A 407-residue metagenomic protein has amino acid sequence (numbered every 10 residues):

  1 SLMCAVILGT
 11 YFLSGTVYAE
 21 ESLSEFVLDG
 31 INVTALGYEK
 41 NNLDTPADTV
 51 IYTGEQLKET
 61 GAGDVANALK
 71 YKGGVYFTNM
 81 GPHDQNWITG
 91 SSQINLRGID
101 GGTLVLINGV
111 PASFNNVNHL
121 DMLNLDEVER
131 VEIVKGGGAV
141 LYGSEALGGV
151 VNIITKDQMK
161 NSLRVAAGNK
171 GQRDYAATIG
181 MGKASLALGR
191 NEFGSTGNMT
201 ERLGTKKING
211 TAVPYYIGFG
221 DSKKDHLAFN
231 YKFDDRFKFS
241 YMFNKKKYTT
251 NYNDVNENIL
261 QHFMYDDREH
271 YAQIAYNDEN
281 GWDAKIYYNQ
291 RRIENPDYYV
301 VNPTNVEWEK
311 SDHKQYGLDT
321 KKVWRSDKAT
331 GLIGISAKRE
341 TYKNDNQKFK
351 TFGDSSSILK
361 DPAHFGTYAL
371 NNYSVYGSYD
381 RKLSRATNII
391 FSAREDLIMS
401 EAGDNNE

Functional and structural regions predicted by a protein language model:
S1-L23: Cleavable N-terminal targeting peptides that direct proteins into the secretory/outer-membrane pathway or into
D29-G30, T155-G168, K183-L188, G281-W282 (+1 more regions): Transmembrane beta-strand segments of Gram-negative outer membrane beta-barrel proteins
D29-T60, Q93: N-terminal periplasmic "start-of-domain" segments of outer-membrane beta-barrel proteins
V65-A68, S92-N95, L106, N118 (+4 more regions): N-terminal periplasmic accessory domains that precede and gate Gram-negative outer-membrane beta-barrel machines
A66-V110: Extracytoplasmic beta-strand/coil segments of soluble accessory domains associated with Gram-negative outer-membrane
Q93-I94, V110-K135: Short acidic/polar hinge/loop motifs at secondary-structure boundaries that mediate gating or recognition
K160, T178-Y265: Periplasmic-side early beta-strands and strand-to-turn transitions of outer-membrane beta-barrels
L186, K232-K246, D266-E407: Face-selective signature of the C-terminal outer-membrane beta-barrel domain
